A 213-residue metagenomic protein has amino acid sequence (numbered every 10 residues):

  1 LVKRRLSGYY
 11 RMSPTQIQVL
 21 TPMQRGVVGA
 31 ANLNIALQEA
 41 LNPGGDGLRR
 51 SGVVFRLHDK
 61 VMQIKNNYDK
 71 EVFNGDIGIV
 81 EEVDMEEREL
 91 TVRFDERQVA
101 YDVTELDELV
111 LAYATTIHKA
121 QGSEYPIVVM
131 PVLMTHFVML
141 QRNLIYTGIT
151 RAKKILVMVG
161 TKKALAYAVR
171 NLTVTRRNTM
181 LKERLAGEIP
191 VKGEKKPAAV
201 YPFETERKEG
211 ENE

Functional and structural regions predicted by a protein language model:
L1-K70, E81: Conserved helicase motor core of P-loop NTPases
D76-E213: C-terminal accessory regions
